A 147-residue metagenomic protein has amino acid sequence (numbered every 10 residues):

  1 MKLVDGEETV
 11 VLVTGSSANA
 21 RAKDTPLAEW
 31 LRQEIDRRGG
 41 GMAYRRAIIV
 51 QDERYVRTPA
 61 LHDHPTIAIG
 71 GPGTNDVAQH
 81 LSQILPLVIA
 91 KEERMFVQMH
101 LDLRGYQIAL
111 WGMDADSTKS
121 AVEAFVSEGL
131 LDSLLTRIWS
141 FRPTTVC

Functional and structural regions predicted by a protein language model:
M1-C147: Solvent-exposed alpha-helical segments and adjacent loops that form catalytic or protein-interaction surfaces
